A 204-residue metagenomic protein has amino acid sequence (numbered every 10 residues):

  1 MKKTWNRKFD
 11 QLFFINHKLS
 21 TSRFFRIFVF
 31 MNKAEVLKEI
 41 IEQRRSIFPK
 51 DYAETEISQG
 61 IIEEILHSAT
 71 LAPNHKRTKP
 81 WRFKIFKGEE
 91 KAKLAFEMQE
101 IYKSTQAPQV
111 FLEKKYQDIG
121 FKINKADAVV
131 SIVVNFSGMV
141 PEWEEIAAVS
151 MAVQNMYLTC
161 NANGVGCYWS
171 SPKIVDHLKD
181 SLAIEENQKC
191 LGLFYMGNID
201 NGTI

Functional and structural regions predicted by a protein language model:
M1, I15, I27-V29: Short hydrophobic transmembrane-like helices used for membrane targeting/insertion
K3-F13, H17-S22: Positively charged N-terminal leader segments that act as targeting/secretion signals
I27-K125: N-terminal amphipathic, basic helical "cap/leader" segment at the start of enzyme domains
S46, N135-F136: Short connector loops/turns at beta-strand edges and beta->alpha or beta->beta junctions
A69, V130, F136-S181: Small-aliphatic-rich amphipathic alpha-helix that forms the alpha element of a beta-alpha
T78-W81, A162, L191: Short secondary-structure junction motifs
I184-I204: A glycine-rich helix N-cap at a beta->alpha junction
